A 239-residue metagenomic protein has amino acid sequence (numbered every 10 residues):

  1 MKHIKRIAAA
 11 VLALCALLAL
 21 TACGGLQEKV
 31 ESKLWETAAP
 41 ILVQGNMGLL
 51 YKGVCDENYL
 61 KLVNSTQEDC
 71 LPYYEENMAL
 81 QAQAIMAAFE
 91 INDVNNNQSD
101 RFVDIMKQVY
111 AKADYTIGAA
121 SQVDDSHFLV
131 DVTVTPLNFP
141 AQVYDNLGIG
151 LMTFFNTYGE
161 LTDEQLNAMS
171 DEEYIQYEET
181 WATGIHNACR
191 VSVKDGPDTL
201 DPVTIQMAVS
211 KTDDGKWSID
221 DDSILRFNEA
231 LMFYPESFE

Functional and structural regions predicted by a protein language model:
M1-V11: Bacterial N-terminal signal peptides that target proteins for export
A19-A22: C-terminal motif of bacterial Sec signal peptides marking the signal peptidase cleavage site
G25-A113: Core segments of small alpha/beta cavity-forming domains
Q81, A88-F89, P140-L200: Mixed-charge, low-complexity intrinsically disordered segments
A111-V123: Short amphipathic beta-strand and strand-loop transition segments with alternating hydrophobic
D124-P136: A short hydrophobic beta-strand element
V134-P140, K211-D213: Beta-strand elements of well-folded, non-transmembrane domains
G150-A168, D195-E239: Short beta-strand edge/turn micro-motifs at domain boundaries
